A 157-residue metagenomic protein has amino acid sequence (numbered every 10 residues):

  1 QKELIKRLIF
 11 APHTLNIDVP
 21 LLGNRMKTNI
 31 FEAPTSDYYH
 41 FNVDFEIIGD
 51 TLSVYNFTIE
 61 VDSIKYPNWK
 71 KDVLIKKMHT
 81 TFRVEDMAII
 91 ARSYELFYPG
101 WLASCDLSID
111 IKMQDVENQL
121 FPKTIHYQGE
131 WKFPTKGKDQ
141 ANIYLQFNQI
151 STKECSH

Functional and structural regions predicted by a protein language model:
Q1-K71, F133-H157: Structured extracytoplasmic
L52-C155: Gly/Pro-enriched, hydrophobic low-complexity segments that function as extracytoplasmic propeptides/linkers
